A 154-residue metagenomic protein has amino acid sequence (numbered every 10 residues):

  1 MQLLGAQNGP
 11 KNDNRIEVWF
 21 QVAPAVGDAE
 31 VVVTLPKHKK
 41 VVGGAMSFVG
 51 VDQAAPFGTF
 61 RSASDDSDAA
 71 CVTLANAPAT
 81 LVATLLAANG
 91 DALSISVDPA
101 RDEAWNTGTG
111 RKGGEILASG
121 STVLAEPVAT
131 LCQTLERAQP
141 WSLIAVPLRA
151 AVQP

Functional and structural regions predicted by a protein language model:
M1-P154: Primarily extracytoplasmic/secreted proteins and surface-exposed domains characterized by disulfide-bonded cysteine
